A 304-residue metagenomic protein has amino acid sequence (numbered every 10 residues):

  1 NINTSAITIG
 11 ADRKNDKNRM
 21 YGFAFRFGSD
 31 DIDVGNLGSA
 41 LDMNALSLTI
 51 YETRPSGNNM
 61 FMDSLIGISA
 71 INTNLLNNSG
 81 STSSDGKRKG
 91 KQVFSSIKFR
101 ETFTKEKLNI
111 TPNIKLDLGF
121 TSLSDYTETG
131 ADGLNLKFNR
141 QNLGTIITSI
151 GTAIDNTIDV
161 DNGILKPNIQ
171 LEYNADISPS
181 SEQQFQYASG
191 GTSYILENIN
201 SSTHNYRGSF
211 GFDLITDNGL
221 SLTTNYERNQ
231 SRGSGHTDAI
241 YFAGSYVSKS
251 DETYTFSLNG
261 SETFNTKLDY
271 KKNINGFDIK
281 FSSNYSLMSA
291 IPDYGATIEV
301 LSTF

Functional and structural regions predicted by a protein language model:
N1-F304: Membrane translocator/pore-forming domains, dominated by Gram-negative outer-membrane beta-barrels
